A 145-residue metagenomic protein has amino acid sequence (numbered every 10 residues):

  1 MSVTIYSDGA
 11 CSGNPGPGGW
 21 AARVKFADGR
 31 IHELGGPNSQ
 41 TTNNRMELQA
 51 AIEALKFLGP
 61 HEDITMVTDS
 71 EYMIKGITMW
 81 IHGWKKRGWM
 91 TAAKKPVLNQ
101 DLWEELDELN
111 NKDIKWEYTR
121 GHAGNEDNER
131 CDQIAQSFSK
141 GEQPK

Functional and structural regions predicted by a protein language model:
M1-T4: Extreme N-terminal starter segment of soluble prokaryotic enzymes
S7-P17, E33, I52-I134, S139: RNase H catalytic domain
G19-F26: Short beta-strand scaffold segments in enzyme catalytic cores
K25, P37, D69: Acidic/polar N-terminal loop/beta-strand segments that form early-domain functional surfaces
D28-M46: A short, polar/acidic, helix/strand-boundary loop motif
R45, Q49-E53: Short amphipathic alpha-helical face segments that pack within enzyme cores and frequently flank/anchor catalytic
K140-K145: Acidic two-metal-ion nuclease catalytic site recognized across multiple nuclease folds, prominently DnaQ/RNase D-T
